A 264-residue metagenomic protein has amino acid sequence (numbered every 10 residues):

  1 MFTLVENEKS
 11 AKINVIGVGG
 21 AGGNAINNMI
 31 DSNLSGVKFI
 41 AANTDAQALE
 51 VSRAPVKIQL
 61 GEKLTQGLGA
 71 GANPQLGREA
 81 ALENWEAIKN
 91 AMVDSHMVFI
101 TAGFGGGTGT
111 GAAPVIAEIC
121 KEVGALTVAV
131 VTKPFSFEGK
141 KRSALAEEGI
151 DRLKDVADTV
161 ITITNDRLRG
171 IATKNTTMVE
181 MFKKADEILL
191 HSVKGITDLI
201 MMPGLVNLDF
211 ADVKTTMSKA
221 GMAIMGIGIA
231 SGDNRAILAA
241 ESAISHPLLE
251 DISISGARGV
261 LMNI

Functional and structural regions predicted by a protein language model:
M1-I264: Tubulin/FtsZ superfamily GTPase core signature
